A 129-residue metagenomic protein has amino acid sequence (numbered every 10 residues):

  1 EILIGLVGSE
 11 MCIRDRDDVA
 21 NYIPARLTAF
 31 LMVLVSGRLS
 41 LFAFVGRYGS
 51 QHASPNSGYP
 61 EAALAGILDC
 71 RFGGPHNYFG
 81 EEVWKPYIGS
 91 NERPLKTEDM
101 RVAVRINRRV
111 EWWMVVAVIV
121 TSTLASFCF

Functional and structural regions predicted by a protein language model:
E1-G8, I13: Single conserved hydrophobic/aromatic residue that forms the stacking wall/gate of nucleotide- or nucleobase-binding
E10, R14-F129: Hydrophobic alpha-helical transmembrane segments
